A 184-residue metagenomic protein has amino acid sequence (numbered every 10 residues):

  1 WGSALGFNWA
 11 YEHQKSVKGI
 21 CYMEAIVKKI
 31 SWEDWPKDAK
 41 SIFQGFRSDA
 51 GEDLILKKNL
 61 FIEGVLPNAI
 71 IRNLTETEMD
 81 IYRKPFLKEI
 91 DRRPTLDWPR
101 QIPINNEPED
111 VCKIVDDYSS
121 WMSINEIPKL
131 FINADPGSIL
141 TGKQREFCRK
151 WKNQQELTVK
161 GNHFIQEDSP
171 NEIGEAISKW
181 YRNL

Functional and structural regions predicted by a protein language model:
W1: Alpha/beta-hydrolase fold nucleophile elbow
A4-L157, Q166, S178: Flexible "cap/lid" subdomain of the alpha/beta-hydrolase fold that forms the substrate-access gate
G161-G174: Catalytic histidine-centered segment of alpha/beta-hydrolase-like enzymes
A176-L184: C-terminal alpha-helix
